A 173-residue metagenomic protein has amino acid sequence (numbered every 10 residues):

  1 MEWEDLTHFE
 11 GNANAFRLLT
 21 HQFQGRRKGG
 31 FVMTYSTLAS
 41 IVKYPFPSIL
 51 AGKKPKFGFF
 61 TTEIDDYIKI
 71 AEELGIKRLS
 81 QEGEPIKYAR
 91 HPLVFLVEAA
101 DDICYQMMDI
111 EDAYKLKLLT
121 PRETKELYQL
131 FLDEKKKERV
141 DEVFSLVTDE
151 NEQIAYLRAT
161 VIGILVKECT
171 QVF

Functional and structural regions predicted by a protein language model:
E2-L157, I162, V166: Sequence-structural signature of the catalytic-core scaffold of metal-dependent phosphohydrolases that act on
C169-F173: M16/insulysin-pitrilysin zinc metalloprotease superfamily fold
